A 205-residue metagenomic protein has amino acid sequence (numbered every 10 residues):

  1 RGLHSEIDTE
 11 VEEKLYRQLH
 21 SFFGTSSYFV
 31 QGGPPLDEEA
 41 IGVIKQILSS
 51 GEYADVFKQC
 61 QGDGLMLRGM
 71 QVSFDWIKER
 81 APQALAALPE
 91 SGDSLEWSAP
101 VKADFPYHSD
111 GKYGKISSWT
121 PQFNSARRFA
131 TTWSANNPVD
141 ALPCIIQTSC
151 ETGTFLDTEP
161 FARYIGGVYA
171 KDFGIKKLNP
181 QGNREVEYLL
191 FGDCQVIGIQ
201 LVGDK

Functional and structural regions predicted by a protein language model:
R1-S117, F123-K205: Conserved NAD+-utilizing ADP-ribose enzyme module
